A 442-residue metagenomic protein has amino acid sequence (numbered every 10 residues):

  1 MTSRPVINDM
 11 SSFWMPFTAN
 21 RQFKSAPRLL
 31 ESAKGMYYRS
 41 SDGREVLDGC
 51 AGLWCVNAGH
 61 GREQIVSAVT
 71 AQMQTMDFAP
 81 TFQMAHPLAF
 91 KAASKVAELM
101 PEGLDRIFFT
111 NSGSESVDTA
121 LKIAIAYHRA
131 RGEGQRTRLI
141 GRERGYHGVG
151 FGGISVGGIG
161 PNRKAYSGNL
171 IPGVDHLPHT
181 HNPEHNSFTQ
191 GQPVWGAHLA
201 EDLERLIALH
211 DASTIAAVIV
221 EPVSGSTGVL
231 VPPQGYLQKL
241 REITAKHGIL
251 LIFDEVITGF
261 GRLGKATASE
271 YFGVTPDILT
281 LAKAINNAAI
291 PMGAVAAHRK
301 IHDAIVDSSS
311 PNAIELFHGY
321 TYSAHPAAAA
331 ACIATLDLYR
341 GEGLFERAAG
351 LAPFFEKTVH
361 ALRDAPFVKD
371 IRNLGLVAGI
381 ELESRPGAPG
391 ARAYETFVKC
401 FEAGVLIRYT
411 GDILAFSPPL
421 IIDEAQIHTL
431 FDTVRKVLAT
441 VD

Functional and structural regions predicted by a protein language model:
M1-D442: Conserved N-terminal phosphate-binding loop of PLP-dependent enzymes in the Aspartate aminotransferase
